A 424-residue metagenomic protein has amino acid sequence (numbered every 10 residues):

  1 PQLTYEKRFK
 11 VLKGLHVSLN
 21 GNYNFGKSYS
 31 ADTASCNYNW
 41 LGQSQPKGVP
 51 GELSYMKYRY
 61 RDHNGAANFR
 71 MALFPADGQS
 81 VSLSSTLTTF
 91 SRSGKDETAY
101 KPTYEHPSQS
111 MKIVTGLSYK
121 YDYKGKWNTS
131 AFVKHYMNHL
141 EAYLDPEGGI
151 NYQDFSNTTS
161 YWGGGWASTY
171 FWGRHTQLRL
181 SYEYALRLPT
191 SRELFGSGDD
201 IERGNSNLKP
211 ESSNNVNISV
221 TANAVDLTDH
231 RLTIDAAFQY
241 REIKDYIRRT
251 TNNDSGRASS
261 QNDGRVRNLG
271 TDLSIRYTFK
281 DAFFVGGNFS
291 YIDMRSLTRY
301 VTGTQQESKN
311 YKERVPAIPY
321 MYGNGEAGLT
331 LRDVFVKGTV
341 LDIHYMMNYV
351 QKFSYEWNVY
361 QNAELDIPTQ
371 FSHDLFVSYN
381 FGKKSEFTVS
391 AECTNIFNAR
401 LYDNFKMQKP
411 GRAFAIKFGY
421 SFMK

Functional and structural regions predicted by a protein language model:
P1, P50-Y58, D96-P107, D145-F155 (+6 more regions): Extracellular loop and loop/strand-boundary signature of outer-membrane beta-barrel proteins
P1, Y29-Y38, Q43-P46, S93-P102 (+7 more regions): Outer-membrane beta-barrel translocator domains and adjoining extracellular loop/strand segments of Gram-negative
R8-H16, F74-S80, D122-N128, W172-H175 (+5 more regions): Short loop/turn motifs that connect adjacent beta-strands in outer-membrane beta-barrel proteins
Y23-K27, L87-S93, M111, Y121 (+10 more regions): Transmembrane beta-strands of outer-membrane beta-barrel pores
S28-L41, G78-A99, Q109-N151, T159-G165 (+4 more regions): Surface-exposed extracellular loop regions of Gram-negative outer-membrane beta-barrel proteins
F171-G173, Q177-E183, P210-L269, S290: Membrane-embedded beta-barrel scaffold of Gram-negative outer-membrane proteins
L186, N348-Y360, D366-P368, S372-K424: C-terminal beta-signal and adjacent terminal beta-strands/loops of Gram-negative outer-membrane beta-barrel proteins
T233-E242, Q261-S354: Gram-negative outer-membrane beta-barrel transporters
